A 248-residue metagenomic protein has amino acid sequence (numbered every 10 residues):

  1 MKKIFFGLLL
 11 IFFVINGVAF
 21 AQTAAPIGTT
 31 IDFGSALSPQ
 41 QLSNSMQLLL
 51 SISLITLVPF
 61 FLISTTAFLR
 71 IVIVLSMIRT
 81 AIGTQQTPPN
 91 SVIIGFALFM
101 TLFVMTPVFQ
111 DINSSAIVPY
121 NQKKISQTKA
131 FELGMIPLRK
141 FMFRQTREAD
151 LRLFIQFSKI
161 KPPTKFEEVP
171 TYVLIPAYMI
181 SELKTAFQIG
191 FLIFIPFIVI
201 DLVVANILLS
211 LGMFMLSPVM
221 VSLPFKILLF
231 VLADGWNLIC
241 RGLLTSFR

Functional and structural regions predicted by a protein language model:
M1-Q22: N-terminal secretory/membrane targeting signals
F20-R248: Hydrophobic alpha-helical segments and their helix-loop boundaries in membrane and membrane-proximal proteins
